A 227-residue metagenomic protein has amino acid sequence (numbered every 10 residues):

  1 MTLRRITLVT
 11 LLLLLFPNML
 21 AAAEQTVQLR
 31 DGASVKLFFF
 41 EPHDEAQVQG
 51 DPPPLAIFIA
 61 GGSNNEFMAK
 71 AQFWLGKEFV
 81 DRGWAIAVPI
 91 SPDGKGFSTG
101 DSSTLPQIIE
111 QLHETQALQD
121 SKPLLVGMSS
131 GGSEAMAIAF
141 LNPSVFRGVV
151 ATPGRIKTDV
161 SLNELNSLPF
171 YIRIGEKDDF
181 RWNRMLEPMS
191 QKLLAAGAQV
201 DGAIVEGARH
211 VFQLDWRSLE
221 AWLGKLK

Functional and structural regions predicted by a protein language model:
T7-N18: Bacterial N-terminal signal peptides
N18-P53, V126, E187-Q191, V200-D201 (+1 more regions): A domain-start/cap signature at the N-terminus of enzymes
D44-D51, S98-S129, A135: Gly/Ser-rich "nucleophile elbow"/oxyanion-hole loop immediately N-terminal to the catalytic nucleophile in hydrolases
A46-P53, F58-F97, F180: Short substrate-entry loop that stabilizes the transition state in hydrolases
M68-G76, Q107-I108, P153-L162, R184 (+1 more regions): Alpha-helical scaffolding within the catalytic cores of extracellular/periplasmic polymer-degrading hydrolases
I90, V126, T152-P153, R173 (+1 more regions): Alpha/beta-hydrolase-fold catalytic nucleophile elbow
E114-T115, S121-S167: Primarily recognizes the serine-hydrolase "nucleophile elbow" in alpha/beta-hydrolase and SGNH/GDSL folds
Y171-R173, R181-K227: C-terminal catalytic histidine-bearing segment of alpha/beta-hydrolase fold enzymes
